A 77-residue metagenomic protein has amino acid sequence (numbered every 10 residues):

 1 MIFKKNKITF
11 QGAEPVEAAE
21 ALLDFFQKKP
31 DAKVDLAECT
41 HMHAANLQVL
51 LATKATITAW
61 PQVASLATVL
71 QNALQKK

Functional and structural regions predicted by a protein language model:
M1-K77: STAS-like cytosolic regulatory interaction modules
